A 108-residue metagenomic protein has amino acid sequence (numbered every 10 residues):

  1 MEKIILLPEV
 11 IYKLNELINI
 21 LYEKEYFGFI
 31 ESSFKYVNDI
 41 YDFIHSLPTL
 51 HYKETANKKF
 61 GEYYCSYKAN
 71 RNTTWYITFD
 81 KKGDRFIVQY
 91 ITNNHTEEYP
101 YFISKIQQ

Functional and structural regions predicted by a protein language model:
M1-S66, Q108: Basic, Lys/Arg-enriched alpha-helical interface segments
Y67-Q108: Enriched for short, Lys/Arg-rich terminal
